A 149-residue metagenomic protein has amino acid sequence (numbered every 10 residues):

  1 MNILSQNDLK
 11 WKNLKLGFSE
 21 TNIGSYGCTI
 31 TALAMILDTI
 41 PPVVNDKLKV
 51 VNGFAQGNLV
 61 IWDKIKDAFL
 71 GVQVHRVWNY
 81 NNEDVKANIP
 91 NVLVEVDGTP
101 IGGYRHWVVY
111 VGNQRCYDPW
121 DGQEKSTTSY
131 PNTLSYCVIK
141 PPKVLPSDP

Functional and structural regions predicted by a protein language model:
M1-L59: Active-site-adjacent structural segments surrounding the nucleophilic cysteine of cysteine proteases and isopeptidases
N2, Q73-H75, R115, C137-V138: Ser/Thr- (and often Asn-) enriched beta-sheet segments in non-cytosolic proteins
S5, E95, Y117: Residues in well-ordered beta-strands of folded domains
Q6, V77-N79, P119: Conserved beta-strand termini and adjacent loop/short-helix elements that scaffold enzyme active sites in alpha/beta
P41-P42, L70-V74, P90-N91: Short aromatic/hydrophobic-glycine micro-motifs
A55-H75: Acidic, glycine-rich loop-and-strand cores that form catalytic or ligand-binding grooves in diverse globular domains
H75-Q114: Active-site-adjacent substructure of cysteine-protease-like catalytic cores
A87-I89, V111-P149: Noncatalytic regulatory segments and standalone regulatory/sensor domains
